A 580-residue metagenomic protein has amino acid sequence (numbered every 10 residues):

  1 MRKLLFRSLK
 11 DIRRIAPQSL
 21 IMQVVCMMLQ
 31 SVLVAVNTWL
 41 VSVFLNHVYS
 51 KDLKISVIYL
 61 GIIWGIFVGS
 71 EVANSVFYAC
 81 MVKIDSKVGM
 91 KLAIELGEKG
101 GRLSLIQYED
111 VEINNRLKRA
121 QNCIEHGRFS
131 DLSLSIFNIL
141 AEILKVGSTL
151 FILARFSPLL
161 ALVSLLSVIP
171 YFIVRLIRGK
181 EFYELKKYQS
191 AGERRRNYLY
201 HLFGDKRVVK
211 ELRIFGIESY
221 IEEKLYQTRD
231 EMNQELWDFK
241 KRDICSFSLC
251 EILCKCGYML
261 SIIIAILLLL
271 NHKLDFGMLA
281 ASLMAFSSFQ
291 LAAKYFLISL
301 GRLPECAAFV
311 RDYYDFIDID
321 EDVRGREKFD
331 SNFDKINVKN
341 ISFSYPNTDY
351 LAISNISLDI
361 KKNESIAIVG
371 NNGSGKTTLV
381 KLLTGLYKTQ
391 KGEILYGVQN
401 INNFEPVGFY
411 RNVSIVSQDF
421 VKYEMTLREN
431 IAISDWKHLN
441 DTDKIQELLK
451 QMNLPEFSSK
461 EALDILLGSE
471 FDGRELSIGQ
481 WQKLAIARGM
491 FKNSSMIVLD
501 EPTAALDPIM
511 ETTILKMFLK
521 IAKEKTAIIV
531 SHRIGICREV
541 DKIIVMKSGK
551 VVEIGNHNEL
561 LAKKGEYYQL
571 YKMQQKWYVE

Functional and structural regions predicted by a protein language model:
M1-L33, K54, I58, F77 (+7 more regions): Membrane-integrated ABC transporters
R14, Q121-L132, E184-A191, H201-G204 (+5 more regions): An intracellular "coupling" helix at the cytosolic face of ABC transporter transmembrane type-1 domains
L20-V76, L150-F182, H272-F276, L283 (+1 more regions): Transmembrane helix-loop-helix hairpins at lipid-water interfaces of multipass membrane proteins, especially the type-1
L29, L33, N37, S50 (+4 more regions): Hydrophobic alpha-helical transmembrane segments of ABC transporter permease domains
A79-G101, L105, V163-R207, E223 (+4 more regions): Cytoplasmic coupling helices
E95-G127, Q189-K224, D315-R326, P346 (+1 more regions): Short intracellular "coupling" helices and adjacent cytoplasmic loop segments at the cytosolic face of multi-pass
I217, K241, S261, A280-I317: Cytosolic ends of transmembrane helices, especially the final helix of ABC transmembrane type-1 domains
D330-E580: ABC-type nucleotide-binding domain
